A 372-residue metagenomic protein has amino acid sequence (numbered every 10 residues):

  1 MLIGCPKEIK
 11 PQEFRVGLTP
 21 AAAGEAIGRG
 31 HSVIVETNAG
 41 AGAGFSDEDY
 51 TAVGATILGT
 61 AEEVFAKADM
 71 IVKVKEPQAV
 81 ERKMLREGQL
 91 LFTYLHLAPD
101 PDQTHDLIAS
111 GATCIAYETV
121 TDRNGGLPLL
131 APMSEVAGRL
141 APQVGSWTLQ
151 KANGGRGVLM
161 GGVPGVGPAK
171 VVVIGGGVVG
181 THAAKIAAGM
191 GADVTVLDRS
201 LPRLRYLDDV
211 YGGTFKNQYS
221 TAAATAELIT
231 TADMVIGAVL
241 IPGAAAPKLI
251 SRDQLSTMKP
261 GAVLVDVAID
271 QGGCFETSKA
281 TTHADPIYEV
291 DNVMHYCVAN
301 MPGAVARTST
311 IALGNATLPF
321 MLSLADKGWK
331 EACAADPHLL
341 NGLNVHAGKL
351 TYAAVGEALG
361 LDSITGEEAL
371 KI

Functional and structural regions predicted by a protein language model:
L2, E8, A79-K170, V298-N300: Glycine/serine-rich phosphate-binding loop and adjoining beta1-alpha1 elements at the start of nucleotide-handling
L2-S110: An N-terminal-biased, well-structured beta-alpha scaffold segment characteristic of Rossmann-like dinucleotide-binding
P6-F45, A152-G237, I287: Glycine-rich phosphate/diphosphate-binding loop of Rossmann-like nucleotide-binding domains
V33, I57, L91, C114-I115 (+3 more regions): Hydrophobic beta-strand scaffold residues
D69, K75-E76, L95-H96, V239-G243 (+2 more regions): Short glycine-/small-residue-rich Rossmann-like dinucleotide-binding loops
E118-V144, T148-L159, I269, C274-I372: Adenosine-phosphate binding glycine-rich loop
D209-D291: Rossmann-like adenosine-cofactor binding region
